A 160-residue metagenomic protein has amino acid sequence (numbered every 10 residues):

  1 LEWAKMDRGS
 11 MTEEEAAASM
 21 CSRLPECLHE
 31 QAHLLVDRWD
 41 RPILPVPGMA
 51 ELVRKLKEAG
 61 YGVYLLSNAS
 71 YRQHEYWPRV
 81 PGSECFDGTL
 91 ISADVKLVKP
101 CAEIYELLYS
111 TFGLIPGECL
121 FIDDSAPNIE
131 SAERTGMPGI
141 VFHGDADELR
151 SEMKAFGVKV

Functional and structural regions predicted by a protein language model:
L1-A4, E51: Positions in alpha-helical segments
E2, R38-P42, V95: Short histidine/acidic/glycine/proline-rich micro-motifs that form metal- and phosphate-coordinating active-site loops
W3-L35: A metal-dependent, Asp-based hydrolase signature
D7-S10, I43, P47, P116: Residues at alpha-helix boundaries and short interhelical turns
S10-M11, Y61, G113: Residue-level recognition of short, well-ordered coil/turn positions that link secondary-structure elements
E14, L28-Y64, A102, D147: Short, acidic loop-to-helix structural element flanking the phosphoryl-transfer center in phosphate-processing enzymes
R54, S70-V160: Asp-based, Mg2+/Mn2+-dependent phosphohydrolase catalytic module
S67: Conserved phosphate-coupling serine/threonine residues in phosphotransfer and NTP-handling enzymes
